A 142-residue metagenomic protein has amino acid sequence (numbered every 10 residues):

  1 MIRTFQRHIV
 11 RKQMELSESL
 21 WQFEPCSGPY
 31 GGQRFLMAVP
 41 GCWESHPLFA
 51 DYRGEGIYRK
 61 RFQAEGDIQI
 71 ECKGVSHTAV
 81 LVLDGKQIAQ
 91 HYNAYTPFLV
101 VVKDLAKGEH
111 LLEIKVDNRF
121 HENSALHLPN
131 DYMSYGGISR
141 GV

Functional and structural regions predicted by a protein language model:
I2-I9, Q22-G28, F49, R53-G141: Accessory beta-strand-rich segments of carbohydrate-active enzymes
L16-F35: Predominantly extracellular/luminal regions of secreted and cell-surface proteins, especially disulfide-bonded
P29-Y52: Short, polar loop/linker segments at the starts of domains and inter-domain junctions
